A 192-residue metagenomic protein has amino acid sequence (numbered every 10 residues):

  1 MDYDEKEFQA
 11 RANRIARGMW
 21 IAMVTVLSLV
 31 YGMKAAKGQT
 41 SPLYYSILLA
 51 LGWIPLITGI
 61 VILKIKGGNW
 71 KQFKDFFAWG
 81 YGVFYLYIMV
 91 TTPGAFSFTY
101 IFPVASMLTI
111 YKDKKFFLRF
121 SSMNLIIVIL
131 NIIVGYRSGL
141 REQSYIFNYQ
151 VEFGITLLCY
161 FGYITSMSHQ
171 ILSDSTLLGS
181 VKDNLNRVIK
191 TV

Functional and structural regions predicted by a protein language model:
M1-A10: Short, Lys/Arg-rich, polar N-terminal cytosolic tail immediately upstream of the first transmembrane signal-anchor
R17-T92, Y100-S106, N124-L125: Hydrophobic transmembrane alpha-helices and their membrane-interface boundaries in multi-pass, membrane-anchored
A35-T40, I65-G68, P93, S97 (+2 more regions): Transmembrane helix-loop junctions in multipass membrane proteins, especially transporters and channels
K74-A78, F98, Y149-F153, L157: Residue-level signature of transmembrane alpha-helical entry/exit and packing/kink sites in multi-pass membrane
L86-P93, V128-F153: Interfacial aromatic-anchored transmembrane helix boundaries in multi-pass membrane proteins
F96-I101, K115-M123: Hydrophobic alpha-helical membrane segments of integral membrane proteins
Q143-V192: HAMP domain helices
